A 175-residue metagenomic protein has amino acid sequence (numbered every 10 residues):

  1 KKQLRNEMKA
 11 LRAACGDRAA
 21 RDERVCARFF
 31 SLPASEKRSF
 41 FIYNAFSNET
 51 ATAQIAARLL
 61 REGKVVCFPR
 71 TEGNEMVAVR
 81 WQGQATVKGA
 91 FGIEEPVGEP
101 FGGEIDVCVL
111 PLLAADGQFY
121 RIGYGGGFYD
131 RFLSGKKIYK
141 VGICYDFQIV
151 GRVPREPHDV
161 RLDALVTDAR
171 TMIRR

Functional and structural regions predicted by a protein language model:
K1-G103: N-terminal active-site beta-alpha-beta segment that forms phosphate/nucleotide-binding and substrate-recognition loops
N74-R175: Conserved phosphate- and dinucleotide-binding cores of soluble alpha/beta proteins, encompassing both enzyme active
